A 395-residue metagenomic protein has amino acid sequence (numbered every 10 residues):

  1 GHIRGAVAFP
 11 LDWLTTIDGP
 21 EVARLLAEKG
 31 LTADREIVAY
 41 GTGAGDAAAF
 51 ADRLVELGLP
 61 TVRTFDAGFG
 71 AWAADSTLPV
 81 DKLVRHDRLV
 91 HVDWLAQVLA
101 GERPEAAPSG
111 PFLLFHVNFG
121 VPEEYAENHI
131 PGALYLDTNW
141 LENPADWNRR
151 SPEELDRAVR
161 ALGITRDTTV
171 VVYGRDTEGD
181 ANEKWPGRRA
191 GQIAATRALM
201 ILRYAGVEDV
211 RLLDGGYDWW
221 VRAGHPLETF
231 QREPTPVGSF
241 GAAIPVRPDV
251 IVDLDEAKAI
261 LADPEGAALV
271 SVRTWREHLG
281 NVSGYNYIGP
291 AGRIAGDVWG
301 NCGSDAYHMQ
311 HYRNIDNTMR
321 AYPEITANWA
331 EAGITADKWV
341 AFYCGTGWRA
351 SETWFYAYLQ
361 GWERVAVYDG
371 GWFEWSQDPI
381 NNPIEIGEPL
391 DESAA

Functional and structural regions predicted by a protein language model:
G1-A395: Cytosolic catalytic domains that perform sulfur/thiol-centered chemistry
